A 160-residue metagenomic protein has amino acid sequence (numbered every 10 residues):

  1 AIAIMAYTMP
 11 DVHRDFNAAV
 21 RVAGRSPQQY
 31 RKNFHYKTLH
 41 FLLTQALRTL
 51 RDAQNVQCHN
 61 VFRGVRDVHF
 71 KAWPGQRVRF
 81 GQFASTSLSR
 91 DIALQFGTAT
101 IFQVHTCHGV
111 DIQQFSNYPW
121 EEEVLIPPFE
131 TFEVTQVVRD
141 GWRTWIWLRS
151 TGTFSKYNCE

Functional and structural regions predicted by a protein language model:
A1-V110: Internal glycine-rich, Lys/Arg-flanked active-site/core loops of soluble domains
K71-N158: ADP-ribosyltransferase catalytic core
